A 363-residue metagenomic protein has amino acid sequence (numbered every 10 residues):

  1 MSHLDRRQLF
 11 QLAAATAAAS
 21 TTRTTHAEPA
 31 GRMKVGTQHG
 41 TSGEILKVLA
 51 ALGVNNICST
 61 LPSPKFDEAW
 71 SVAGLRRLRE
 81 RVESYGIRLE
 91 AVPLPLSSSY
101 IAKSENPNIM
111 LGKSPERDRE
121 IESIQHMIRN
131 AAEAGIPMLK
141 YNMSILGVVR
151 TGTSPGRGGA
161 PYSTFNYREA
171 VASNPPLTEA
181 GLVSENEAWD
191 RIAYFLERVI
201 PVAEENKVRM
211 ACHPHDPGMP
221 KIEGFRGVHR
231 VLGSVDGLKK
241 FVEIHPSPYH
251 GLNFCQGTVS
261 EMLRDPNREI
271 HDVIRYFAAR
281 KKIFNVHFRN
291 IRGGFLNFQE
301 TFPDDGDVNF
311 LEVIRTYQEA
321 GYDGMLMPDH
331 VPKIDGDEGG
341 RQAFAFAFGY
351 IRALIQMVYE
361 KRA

Functional and structural regions predicted by a protein language model:
S2-A19, R32-K34, A102, M110-L111 (+6 more regions): Histidine-acidic metal/acid-base catalytic patches
S20-T41, K47-A50, N56: C-terminal segment of N-terminal export signals and the immediately downstream linker at the start of the mature
Q38-S42, P62-P64, L94-S97, M143-L146 (+4 more regions): Active-site beta-loop-alpha junctions enriched in small/polar residues
H39-L49, I121-I128, E269-I274, F310: Short, acidic/polar
A50-N55, S59-P62, R76, E80 (+1 more regions): Short, surface-exposed basic-aromatic patches at helix termini and helix-loop junctions that form
S59, E90-P93, P137-M143, V208-P214 (+1 more regions): Short beta-strand segments at enzyme active-site cores
S63-A193, E197, E204-E205: Structural motif corresponding to the early beta-alpha repeats
